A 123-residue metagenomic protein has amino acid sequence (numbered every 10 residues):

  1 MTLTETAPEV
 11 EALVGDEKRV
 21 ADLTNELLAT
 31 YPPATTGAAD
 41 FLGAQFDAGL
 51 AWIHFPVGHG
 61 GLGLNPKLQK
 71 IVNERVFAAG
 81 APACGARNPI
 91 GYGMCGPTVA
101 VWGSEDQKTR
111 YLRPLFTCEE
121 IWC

Functional and structural regions predicted by a protein language model:
M1-I90, A100-I121: Amphipathic, small/basic residue-rich leader segments at the start of a protein or domain
C95-T98: Hydrophobic/aromatic-rich effector regions of fungal transcription factors
